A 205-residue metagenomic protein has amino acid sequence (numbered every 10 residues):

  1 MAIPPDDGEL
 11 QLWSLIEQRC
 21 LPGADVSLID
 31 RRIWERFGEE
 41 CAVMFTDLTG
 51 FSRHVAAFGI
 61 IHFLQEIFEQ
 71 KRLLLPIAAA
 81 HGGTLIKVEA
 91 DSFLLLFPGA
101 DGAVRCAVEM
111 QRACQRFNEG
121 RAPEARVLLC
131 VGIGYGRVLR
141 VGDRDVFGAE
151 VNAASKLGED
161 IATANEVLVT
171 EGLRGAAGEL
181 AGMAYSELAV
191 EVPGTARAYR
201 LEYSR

Functional and structural regions predicted by a protein language model:
M1-D30, A164, V169-R205: Intrinsically disordered, glycine/charged-rich C-terminal tails and inter-domain linkers that flank nucleotidyl cyclase
E9-L12, Q65-G82, L94-V131, Y135-R137 (+1 more regions): Alpha-helical scaffold within the catalytic cores of cyclic-nucleotide enzymes
W13-L15, C20, V26-R105: Catalytic NTP-binding/metal-coordinating core of nucleotidyl cyclase/transferase enzymes
D47, D91, R144, N152 (+1 more regions): Acidic active-site catalytic centers that drive phospho-/nucleotidyl reactions and related ester hydrolyses
F51, A103, V138, L173-A177: A generic structural signal for short hydrophobic patches within well-formed alpha-helices
D91, G132-G136, T170-R174: Short loop/turn motifs enriched for small/polar and acidic residues
V141-D145, T163-V167: Catalytic cores and conserved motifs of cyclic dinucleotide signaling enzymes
A153-D160, R174: Short, charged, amphipathic alpha-helix that recurs within catalytic cores of restriction-modification and other
